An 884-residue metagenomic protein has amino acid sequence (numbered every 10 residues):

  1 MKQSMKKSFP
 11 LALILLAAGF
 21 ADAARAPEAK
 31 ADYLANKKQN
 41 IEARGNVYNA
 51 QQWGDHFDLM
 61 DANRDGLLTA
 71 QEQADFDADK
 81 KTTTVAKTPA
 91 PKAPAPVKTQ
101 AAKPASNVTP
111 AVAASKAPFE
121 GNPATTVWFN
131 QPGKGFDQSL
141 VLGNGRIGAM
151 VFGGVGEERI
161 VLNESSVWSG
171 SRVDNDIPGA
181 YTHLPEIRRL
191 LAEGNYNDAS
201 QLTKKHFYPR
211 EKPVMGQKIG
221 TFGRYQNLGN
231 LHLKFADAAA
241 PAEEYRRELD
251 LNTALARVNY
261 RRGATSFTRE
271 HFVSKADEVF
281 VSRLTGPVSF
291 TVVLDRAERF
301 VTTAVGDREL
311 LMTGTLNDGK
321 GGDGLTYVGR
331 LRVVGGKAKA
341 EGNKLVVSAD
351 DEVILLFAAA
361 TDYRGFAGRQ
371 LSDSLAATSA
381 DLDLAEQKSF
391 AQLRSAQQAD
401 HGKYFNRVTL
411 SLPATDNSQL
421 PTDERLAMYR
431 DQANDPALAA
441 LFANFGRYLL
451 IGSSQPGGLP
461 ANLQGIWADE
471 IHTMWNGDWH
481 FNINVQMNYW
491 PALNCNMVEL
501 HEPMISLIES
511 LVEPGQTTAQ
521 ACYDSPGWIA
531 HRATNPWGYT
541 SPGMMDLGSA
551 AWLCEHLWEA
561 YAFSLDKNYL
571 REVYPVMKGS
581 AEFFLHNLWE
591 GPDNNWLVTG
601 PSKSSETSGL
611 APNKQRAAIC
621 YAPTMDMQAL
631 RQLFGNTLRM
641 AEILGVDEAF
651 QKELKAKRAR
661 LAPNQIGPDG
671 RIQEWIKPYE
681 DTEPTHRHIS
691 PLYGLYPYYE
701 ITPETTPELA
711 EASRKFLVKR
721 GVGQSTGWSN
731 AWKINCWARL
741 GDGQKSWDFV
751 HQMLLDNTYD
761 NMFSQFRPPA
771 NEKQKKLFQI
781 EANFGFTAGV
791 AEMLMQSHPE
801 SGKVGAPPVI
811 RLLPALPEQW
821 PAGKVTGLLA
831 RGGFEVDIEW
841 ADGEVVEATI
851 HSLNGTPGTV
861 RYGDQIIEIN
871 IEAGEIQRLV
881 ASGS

Functional and structural regions predicted by a protein language model:
K2-P10: Bacterial N-terminal signal peptides that target proteins for export
I14-D22: Hydrophobic h-region of N-terminal signal peptides that target proteins for export in Gram-negative bacteria
D22-A101: Calcium-binding acidic motifs and repeat modules
A62-G66, N488, L630: Residues in Ca2+-coordinating acidic/glycine-rich loops
P104-P542, L557-Y561, A581, P592 (+9 more regions): Aromatic-residue-lined binding/catalytic grooves and analogous aromatic/hydrophobic interfacial grooves in multimeric
A440-L441, W479-N484, N496, M544-W552 (+6 more regions): Aromatic- and histidine-enriched alpha-helix N-cap/loop-to-helix transition segments that scaffold the rims
E559-A560, S564, N568-Y569, S580-E590 (+4 more regions): Non-catalytic carbohydrate-binding regions of carbohydrate-active enzymes
G579, F583-M640: Acidic/histidine-rich catalytic neighborhood
